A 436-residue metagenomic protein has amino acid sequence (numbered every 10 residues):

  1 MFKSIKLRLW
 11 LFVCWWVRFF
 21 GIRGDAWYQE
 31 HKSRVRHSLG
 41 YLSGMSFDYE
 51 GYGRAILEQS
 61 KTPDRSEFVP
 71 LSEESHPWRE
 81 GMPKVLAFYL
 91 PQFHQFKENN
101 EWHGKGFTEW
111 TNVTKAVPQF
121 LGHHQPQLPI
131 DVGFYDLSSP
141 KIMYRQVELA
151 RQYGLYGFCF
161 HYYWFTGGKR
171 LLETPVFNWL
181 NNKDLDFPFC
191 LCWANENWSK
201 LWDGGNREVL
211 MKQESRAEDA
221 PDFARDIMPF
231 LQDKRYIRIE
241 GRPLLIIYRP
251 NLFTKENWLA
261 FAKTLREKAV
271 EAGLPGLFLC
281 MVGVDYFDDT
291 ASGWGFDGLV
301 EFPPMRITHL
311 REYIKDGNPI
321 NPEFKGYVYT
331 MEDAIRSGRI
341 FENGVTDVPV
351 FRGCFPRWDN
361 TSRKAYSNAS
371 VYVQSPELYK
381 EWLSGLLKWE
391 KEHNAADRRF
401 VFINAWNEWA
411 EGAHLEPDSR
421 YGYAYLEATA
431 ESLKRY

Functional and structural regions predicted by a protein language model:
M1-T62: Membrane-proximal basic amphipathic "stem/tether" segments
G40-Y436: Glycan-processing catalytic domains of CAZymes
